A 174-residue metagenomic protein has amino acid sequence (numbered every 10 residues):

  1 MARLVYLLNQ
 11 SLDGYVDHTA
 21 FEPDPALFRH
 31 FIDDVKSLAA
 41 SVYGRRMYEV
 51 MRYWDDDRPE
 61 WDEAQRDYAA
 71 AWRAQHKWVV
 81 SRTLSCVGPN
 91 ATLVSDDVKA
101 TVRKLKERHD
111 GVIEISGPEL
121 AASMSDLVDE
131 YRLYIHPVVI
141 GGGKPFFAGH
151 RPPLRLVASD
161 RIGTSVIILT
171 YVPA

Functional and structural regions predicted by a protein language model:
M1-A174: Enzymes that bind and transform nitrogen-containing heteroaromatic metabolites
